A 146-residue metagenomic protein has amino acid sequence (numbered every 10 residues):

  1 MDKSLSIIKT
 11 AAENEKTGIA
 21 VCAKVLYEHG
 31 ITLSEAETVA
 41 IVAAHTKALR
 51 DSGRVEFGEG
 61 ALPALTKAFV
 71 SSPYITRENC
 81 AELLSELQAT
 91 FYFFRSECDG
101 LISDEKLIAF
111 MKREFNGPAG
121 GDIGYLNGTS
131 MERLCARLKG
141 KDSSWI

Functional and structural regions predicted by a protein language model:
M1-R50: Short terminal alpha-helical segments
D2-L5, G124-Y125, E132-I146: Short acidic DE-rich linear segments
T32-A136: Acidic, low-complexity, intrinsically disordered interaction modules
